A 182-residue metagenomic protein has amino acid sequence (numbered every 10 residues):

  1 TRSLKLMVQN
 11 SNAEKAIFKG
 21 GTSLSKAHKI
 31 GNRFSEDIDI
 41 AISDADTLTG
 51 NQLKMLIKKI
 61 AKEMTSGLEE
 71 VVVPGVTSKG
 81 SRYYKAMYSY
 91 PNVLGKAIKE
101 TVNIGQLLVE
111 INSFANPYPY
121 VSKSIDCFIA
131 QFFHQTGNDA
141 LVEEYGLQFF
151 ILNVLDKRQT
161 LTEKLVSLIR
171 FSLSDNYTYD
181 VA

Functional and structural regions predicted by a protein language model:
T1-K5, K58-A61, L68-A182: Catalytic cores of NTP-dependent nucleotidyl/adenyl transfer enzymes across multiple folds
V8-I38, S43-D44: Active-site nucleotide-donor binding segment shared across nucleotidyl transfer reactions
Q9-K15, M64-V71: Short secondary-structure junctions
A27-G31, N51-M55, Y120-S122: Short, conserved acidic/polar surface loops in the N-terminal third of protein domains
A41-K58: Catalytic palm subdomain of template-directed nucleic-acid polymerases, centered on the conserved carboxylate motif
